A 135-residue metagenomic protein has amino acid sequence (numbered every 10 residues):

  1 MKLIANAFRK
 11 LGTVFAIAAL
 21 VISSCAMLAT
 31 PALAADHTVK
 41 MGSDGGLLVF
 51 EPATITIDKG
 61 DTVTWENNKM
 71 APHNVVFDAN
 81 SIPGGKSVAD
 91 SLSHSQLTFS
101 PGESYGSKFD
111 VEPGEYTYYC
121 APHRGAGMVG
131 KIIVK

Functional and structural regions predicted by a protein language model:
K2-N6, L28-K135: Extracytoplasmic copper-binding redox domains, predominantly the cupredoxin/blue-copper superfamily
L3-A19: Bacterial N-terminal signal peptides that target proteins for export
A19-P31: C-terminal segment of classical bacterial N-terminal signal peptides
